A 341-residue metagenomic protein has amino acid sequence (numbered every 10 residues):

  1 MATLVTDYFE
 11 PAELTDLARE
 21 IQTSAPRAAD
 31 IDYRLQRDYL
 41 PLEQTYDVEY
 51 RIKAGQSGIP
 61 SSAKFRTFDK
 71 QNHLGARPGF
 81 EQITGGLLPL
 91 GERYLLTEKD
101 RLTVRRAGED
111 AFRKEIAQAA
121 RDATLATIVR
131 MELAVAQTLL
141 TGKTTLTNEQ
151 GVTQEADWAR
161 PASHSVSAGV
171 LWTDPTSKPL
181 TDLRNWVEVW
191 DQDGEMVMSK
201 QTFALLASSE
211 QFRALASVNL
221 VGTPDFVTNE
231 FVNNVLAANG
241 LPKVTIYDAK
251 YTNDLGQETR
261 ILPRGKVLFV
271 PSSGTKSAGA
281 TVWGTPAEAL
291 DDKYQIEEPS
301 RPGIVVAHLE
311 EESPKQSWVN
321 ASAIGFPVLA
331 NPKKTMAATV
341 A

Functional and structural regions predicted by a protein language model:
M1-T45, P332-A341: N-terminal alpha-helical "arm" segments
Y33-L102: Assembly/oligomerization interface modules of large self-assembling protein complexes
D47, E195-S199, I246: A structural signal for short, well-ordered beta-strand segments and their strand-loop junctions that often border
G58, E155-D174: Charged, low-complexity intrinsically disordered segments
G85-R160, P179-D182, W186-Q201, K315-S322: Long, contiguous amphipathic alpha-helices that act as assembly "spine/axial" helices in icosahedral shell and virion
R106-E115, A168-P175, G222: Flexible, glycine/proline-enriched loop segments at strand-loop-helix junctions that form or flank small-ligand binding
P179-V235: Ordered core of a single globular domain
R213-A341: Sequence/fold signature of self-assembling virion shell proteins
